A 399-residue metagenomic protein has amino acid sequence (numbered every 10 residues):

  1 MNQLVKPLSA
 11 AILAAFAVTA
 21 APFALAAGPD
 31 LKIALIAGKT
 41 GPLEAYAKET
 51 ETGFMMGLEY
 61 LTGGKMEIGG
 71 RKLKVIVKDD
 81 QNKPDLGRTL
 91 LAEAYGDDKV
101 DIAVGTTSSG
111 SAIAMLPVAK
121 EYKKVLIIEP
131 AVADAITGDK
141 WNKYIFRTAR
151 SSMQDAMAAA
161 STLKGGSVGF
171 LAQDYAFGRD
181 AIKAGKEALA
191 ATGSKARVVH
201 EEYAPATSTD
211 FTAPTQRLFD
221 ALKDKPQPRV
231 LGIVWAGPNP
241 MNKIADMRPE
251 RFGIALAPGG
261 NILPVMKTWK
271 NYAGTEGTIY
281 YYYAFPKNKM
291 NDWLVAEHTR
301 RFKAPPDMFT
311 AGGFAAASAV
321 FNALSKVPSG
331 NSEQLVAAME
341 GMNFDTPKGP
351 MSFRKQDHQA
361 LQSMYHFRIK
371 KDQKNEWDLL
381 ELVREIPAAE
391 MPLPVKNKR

Functional and structural regions predicted by a protein language model:
M1-K32, K398-R399: Short, low-complexity disordered leader/linker segments with a strong preference for bacterial N-terminal type II
L31, A273, T346-R399: Solvent-exposed, acidic/polar segments of extracytosolic/periplasmic ligand-binding ectodomains
A34-M55, K78-P84, T107-S108, D174-R179 (+2 more regions): Extracytoplasmic "Venus flytrap"
A45-T52, Y60, G64-G138, T148 (+2 more regions): Beta-alpha junction/loop-to-helix N-cap segments that form part of ligand/metal-binding clefts
T89, D134-A135, N142-M247, A284-W293: Extracellular/periplasmic Venus flytrap/periplasmic-binding protein
A94-T107, I127-E129, G169-A172, K223-G237 (+2 more regions): Periplasmic-binding protein-like
M241-F314, S325-P328, L379-R399: Extracellular/periplasmic periplasmic-binding protein-like sensory domains
S325-A338: Short, charged, surface-exposed loops that flank catalytic or proteolytic processing sites
